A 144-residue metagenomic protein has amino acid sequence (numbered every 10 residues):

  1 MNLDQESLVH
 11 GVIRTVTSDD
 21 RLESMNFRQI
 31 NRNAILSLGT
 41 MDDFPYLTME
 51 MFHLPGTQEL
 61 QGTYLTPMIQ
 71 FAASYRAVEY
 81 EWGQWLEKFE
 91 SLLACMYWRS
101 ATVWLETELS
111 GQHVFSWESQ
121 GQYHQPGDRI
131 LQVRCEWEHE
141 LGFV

Functional and structural regions predicted by a protein language model:
M1-R32: Short, extreme N-terminal segment that most often corresponds to the first beta-strand
N26-V144: Charged interaction segments
